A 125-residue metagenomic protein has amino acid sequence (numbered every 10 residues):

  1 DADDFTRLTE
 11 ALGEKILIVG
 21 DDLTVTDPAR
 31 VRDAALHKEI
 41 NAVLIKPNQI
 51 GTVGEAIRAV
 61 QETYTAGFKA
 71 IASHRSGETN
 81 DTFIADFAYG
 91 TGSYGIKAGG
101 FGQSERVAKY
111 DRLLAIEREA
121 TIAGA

Functional and structural regions predicted by a protein language model:
D1-A125: Catalytic core of soluble alpha/beta enzymes
